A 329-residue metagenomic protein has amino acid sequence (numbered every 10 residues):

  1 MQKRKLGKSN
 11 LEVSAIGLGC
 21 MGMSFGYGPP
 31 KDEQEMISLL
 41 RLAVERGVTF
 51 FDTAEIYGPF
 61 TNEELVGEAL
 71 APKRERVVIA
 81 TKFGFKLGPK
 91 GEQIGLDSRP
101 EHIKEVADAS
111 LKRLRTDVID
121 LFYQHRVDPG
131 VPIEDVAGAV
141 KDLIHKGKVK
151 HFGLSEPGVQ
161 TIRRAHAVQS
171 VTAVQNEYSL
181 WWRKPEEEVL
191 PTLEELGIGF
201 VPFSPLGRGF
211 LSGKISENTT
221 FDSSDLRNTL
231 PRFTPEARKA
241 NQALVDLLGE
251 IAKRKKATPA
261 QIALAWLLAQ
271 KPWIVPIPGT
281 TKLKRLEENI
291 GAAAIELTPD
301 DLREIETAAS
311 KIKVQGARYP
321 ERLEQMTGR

Functional and structural regions predicted by a protein language model:
M1-V78: N-terminal binding-site loop/beta-alpha segment at the start of enzyme catalytic domains that lines or forms
K3, V127-T307, I312, R322-R329: Beta/alpha (TIM)-barrel catalytic core signal, keyed to glycine-rich beta->alpha loops juxtaposed to Asp/Glu that bind
L18-C20, T53, L121-Q124, L154 (+2 more regions): Conserved beta-strand positions
G22-Y27, K86-Q93, R285-E288: A short acidic, helix-capping loop that chelates divalent metal ions and anchors anionic groups
P30-A43, S98-R113, G158-R163: Short, acidic/polar
P30-E35, T61, L65, I94-H102 (+3 more regions): Alpha-helix N-cap and loop-to-helix initiation/capping positions
G67-V78, K112-R115, I144, H166-Q169: Acidic (Asp/Glu)-rich catalytic clusters
L111-P129: Active-site groove signature of glycoside hydrolases
